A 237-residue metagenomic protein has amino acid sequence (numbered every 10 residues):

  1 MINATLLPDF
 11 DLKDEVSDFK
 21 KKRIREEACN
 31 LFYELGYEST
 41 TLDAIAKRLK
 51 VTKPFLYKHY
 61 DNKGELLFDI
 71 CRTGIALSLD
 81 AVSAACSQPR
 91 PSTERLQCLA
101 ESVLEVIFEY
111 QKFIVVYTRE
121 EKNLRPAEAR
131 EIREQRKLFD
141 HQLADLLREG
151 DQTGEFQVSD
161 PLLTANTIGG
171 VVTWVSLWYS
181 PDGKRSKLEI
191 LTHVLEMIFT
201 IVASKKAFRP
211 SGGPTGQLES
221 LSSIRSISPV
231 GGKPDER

Functional and structural regions predicted by a protein language model:
M1-F19, F208-R237: N-terminal intrinsically disordered/low-complexity leader segments
L7, D11-K13, I70-Q97, R148: Amphipathic alpha-helical linker/stalk segments
S17, R25, L67, C71 (+5 more regions): Amphipathic, non-transmembrane alpha-helical scaffold segments
K20-C29, I45, I70-G74, S78 (+2 more regions): Generic hydrophobic, amphipathic alpha-helix propensity
R23, E27, L31-E65, D69: Helix-turn-helix
D69, S83-K112, T164-I168, P214 (+1 more regions): Hydrophobic alpha-helical connector segments
A76-L79, A127-T153, L162-N166, T192: Amphipathic alpha-helical packing segments from all-alpha helical-bundle domains
I114-R119, A129, D151-M197, K205-R225: Hydrophobic/aromatic-rich alpha-helical bundle segments in the mid-to-C-terminal region
